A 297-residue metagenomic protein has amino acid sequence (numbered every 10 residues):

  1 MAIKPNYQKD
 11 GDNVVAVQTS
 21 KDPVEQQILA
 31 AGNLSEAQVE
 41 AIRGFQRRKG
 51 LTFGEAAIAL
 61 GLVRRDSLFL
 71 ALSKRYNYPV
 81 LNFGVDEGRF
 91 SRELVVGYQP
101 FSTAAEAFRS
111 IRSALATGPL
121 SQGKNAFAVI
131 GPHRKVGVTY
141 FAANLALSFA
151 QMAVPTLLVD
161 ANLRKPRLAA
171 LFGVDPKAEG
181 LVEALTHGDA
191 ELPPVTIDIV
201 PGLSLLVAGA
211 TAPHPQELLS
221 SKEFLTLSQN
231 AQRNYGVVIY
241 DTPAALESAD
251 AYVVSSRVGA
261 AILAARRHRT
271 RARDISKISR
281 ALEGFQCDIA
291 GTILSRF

Functional and structural regions predicted by a protein language model:
M1-G88: Non-catalytic accessory regions
L29, R47, I58, S73 (+8 more regions): Signal for well-folded cores of large energy- and translation-related assemblies
Y78-E93, G209, I293-F297: Beta-strand-loop-alpha "switch" segments that mediate conformational coupling across diverse proteins
F90-S121, V182, D189-D198: Extended, non-globular alpha-helical segments
Q99-S102, A170, D175-G188, A210-S220 (+2 more regions): Flexible beta-alpha connector loops of hexameric P-loop NTPases
P100-L171: Walker A/P-loop phosphate-binding motif and the immediately C-terminal alpha-helix
S148-V207, S228, A272: Phosphate-binding loop that captures ATP/GTP phosphates
V182, Q216-F297: Conserved catalytic-core segment of NTP-binding enzymes
